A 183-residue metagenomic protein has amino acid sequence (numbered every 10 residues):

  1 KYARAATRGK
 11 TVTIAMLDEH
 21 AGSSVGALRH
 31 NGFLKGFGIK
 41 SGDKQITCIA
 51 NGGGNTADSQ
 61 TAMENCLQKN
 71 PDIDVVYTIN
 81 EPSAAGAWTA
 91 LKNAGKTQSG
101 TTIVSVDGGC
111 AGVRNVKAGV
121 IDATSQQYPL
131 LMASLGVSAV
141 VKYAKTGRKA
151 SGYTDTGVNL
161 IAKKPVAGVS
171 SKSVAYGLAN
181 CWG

Functional and structural regions predicted by a protein language model:
K1-G183: A residue-level marker of the well-folded mature domains of exported/periplasmic proteins
